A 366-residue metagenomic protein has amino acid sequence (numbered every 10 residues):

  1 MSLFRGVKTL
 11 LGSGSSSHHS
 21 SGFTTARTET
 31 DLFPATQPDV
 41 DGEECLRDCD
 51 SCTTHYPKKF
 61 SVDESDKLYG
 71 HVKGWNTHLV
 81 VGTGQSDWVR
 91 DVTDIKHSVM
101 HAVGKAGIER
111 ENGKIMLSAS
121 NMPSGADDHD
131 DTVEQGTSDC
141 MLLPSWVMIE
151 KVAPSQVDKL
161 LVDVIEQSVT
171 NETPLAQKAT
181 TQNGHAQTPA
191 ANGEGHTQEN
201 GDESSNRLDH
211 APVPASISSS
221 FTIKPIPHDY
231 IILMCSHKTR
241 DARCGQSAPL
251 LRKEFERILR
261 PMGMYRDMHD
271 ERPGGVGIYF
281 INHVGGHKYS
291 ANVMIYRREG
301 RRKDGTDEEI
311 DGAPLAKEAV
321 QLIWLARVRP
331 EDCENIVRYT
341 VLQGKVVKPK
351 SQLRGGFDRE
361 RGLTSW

Functional and structural regions predicted by a protein language model:
M1-R252, E256-W366: Histidine/cysteine-enriched polar flanking segments
